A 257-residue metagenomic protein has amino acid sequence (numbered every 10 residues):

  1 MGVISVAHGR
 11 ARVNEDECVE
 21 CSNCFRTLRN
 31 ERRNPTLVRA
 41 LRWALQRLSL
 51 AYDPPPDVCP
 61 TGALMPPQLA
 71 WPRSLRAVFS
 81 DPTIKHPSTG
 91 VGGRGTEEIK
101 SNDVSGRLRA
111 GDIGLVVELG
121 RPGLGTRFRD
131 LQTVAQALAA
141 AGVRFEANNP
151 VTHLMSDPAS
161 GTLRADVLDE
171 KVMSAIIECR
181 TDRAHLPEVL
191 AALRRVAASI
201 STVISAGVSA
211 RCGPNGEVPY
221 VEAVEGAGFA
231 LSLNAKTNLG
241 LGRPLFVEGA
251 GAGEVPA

Functional and structural regions predicted by a protein language model:
M1-A44, L50-R73: Iron-sulfur cluster-binding cysteine motifs and their immediate structural context in ferredoxin-like electron-transfer
R12-S22, R76-R109, A135-A139, M155 (+3 more regions): Long, contiguous binding/interaction regions
L37-V38, A44-L45, D81-P87: Intrinsically disordered, low-complexity segments
M65-A70, G142-H153, T202-R211: Flexible, glycine/charged-enriched surface loops at secondary-structure junctions
I99-G161: Non-catalytic interaction/regulatory modules that flank or connect domains
L119-R121, C179-R183: Short beta-strand-to-loop capping motifs
L124-D130, R183-A192: Short, conserved charged micro-motifs
K171-A175: Flexible loop/N-cap segments at domain edges
